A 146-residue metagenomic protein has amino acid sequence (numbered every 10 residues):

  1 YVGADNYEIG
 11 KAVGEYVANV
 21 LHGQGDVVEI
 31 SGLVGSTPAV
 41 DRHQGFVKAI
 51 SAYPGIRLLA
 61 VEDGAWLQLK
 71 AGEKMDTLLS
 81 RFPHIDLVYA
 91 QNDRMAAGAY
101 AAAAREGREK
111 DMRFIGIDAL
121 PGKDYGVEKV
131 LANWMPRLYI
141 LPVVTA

Functional and structural regions predicted by a protein language model:
Y1-A146: A residue-level marker of the well-folded mature domains of exported/periplasmic proteins
